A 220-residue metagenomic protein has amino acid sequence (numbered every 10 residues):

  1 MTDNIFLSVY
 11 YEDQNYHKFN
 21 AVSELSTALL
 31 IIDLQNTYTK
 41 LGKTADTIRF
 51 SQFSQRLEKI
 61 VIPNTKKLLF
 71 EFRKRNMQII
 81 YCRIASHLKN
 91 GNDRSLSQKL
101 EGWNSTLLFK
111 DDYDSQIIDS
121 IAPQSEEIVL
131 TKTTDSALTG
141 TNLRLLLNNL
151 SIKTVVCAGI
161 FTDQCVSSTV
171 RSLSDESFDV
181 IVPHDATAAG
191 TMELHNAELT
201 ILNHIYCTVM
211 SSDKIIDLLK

Functional and structural regions predicted by a protein language model:
M1-A28, F70-R75, H87-N90, Q98-K220: Active-site-adjacent betaalpha module
L25, L41-F72, N76-I79: A short alpha/beta connector and helix-capping loop motif
Q35-L41: Short acidic, Gly/Ser-rich segments with clustered Asp/Glu that frequently serve as metal-coordination loops in enzyme
T44-F50, D93-S97, L173: Surface-exposed, active-site-proximal loop segments in enzymatic domains
I80, I84-S86: A basic- and aromatic-enriched beta-loop-alpha substructure that forms the phosphate/nucleotide- and DNA/RNA-contacting
